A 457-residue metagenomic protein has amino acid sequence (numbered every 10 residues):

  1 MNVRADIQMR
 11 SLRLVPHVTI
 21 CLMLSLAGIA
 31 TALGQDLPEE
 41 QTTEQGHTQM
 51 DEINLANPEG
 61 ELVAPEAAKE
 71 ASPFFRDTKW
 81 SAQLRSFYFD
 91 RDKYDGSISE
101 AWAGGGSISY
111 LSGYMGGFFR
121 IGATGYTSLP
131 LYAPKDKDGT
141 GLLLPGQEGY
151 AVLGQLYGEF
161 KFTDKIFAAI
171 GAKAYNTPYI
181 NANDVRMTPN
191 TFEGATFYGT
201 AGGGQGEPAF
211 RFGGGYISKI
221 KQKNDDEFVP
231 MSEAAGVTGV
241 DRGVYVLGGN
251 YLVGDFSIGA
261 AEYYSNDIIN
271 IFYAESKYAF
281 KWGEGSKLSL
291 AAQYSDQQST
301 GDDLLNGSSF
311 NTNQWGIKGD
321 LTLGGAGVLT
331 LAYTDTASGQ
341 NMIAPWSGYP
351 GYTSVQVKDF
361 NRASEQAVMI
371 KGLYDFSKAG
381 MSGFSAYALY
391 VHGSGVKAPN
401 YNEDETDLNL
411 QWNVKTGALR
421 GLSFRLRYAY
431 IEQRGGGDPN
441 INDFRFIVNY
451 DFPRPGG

Functional and structural regions predicted by a protein language model:
L33-A172, L408-K415, S423-G457: Beta-barrel outer-membrane channel/assembly domains of diderm bacteria
R76, E100-G104, Y150-G154, T188-E193 (+8 more regions): Residues that define the transmembrane beta-barrel architecture of outer-membrane proteins
A82, G106-S112, L156-F160, A195-G199 (+7 more regions): Residues on the lipid-exposed face of transmembrane beta-strands in outer-membrane beta-barrel proteins
L84-Y88, A168-A182, F212-G214, L247 (+4 more regions): Transmembrane beta-strand segments that form the barrel wall of outer-membrane beta-barrel proteins
Y94-E100, F162, A182-P189, G204-G206 (+6 more regions): Solvent-exposed loop/turn segments connecting transmembrane beta-strands in outer-membrane beta-barrel proteins
Y110-G139, L143-V229, G249-F256, L331 (+1 more regions): Outer membrane beta-barrel
G117-I121, D164-A168, G204-F212, K221 (+7 more regions): Repeated loop/turn-to-beta-strand initiation elements of outer-membrane beta-barrel proteins
L131, P208-V244, G285-D359, A363 (+3 more regions): Outer-membrane beta-barrel translocator/channel fold
